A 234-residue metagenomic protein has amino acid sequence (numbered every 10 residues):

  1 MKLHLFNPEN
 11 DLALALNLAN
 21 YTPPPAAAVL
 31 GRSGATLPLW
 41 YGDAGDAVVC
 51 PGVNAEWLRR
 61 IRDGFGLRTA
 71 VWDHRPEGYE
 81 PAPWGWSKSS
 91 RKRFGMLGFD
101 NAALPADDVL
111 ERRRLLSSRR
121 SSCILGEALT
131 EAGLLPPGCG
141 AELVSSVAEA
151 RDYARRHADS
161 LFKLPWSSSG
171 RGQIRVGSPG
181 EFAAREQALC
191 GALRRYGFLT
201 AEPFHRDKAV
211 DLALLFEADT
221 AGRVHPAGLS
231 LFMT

Functional and structural regions predicted by a protein language model:
M1-W40: N-terminal-proximal low-complexity accessory segments that begin disordered and transition into the first
L5, A47-P51, A82-G85, L161-K163 (+2 more regions): A structural signal for short, well-ordered beta-strand segments and their strand-loop junctions that often border
L12-A13, A55-L58, S168-R171, K208-V210: Flexible loop/turn segments at secondary-structure boundaries
A27-Y41, V49-R156: Conserved N-proximal alpha/beta basic substrate-recognition cap immediately N-terminal to, or forming the N-lobe
K88-S89, V147-E149, P165-S169, H205-D207 (+1 more regions): Short acidic/polar capping segments at secondary-structure boundaries
G140-L143, S160-E186, D211-A213, T234: Glycine-rich phosphate-binding loop of ATP-grasp-fold ATP-dependent ligases
A158, A184-T234: Phosphate-binding site of ATP-dependent enzymes
